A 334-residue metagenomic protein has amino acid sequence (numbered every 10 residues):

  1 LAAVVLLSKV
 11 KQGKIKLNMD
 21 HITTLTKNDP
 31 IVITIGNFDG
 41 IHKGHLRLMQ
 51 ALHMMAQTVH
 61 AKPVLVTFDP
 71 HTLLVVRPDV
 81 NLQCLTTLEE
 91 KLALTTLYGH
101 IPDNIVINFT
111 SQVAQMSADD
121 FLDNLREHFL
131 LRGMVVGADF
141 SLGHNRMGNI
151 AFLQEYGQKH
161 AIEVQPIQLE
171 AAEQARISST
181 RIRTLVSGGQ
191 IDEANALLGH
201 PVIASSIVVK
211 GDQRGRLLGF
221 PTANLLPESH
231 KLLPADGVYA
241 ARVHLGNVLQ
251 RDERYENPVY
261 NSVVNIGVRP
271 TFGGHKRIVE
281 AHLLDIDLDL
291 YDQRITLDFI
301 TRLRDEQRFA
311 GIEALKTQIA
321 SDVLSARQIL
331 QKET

Functional and structural regions predicted by a protein language model:
L1-L17: N-terminal amphipathic/basic-hydrophobic helices that include classical n-h-c signal peptides and signal-anchor
K16-T24: Short acidic-hydrophobic, aromatic-tinged amphipathic segments that line or gate anion-handling sites
T24-Q83, T87: N-terminal catalytic cores of NTP/NDP-binding nucleotidyl/phosphoryl-transfer enzymes
V59-A61, I162, H200, A241: Short glycine/serine/threonine/alanine-rich loop segments
K62-L131: Active-site-proximal cofactor/substrate-binding loop regions of enzyme domains
Q115-P221, A310-I319: Classical nucleotidyltransferase
G211-T334: Phosphate/ribose-recognition catalytic cores of enzymes acting on nucleotide-derived substrates
